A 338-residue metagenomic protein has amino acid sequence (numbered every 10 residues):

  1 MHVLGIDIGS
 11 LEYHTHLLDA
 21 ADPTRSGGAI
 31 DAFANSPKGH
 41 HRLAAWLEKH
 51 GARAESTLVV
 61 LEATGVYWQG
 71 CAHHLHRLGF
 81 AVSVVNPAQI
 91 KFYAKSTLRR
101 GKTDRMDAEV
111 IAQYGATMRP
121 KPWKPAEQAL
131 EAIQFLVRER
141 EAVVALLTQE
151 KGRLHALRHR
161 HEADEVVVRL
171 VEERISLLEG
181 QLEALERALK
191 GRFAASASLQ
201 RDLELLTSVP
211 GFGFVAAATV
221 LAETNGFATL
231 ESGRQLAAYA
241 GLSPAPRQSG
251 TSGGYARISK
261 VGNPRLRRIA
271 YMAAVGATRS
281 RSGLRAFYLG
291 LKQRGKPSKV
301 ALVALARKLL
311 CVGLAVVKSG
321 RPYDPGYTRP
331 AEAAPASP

Functional and structural regions predicted by a protein language model:
M1-P338: A detector of single, family-specific signature residues that are central to catalytic or substrate-handling motifs
